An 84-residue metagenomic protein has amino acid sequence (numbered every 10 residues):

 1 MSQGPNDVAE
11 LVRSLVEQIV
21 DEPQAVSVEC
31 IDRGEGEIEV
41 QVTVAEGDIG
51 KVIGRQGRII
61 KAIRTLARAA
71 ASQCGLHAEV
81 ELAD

Functional and structural regions predicted by a protein language model:
M1-I49, A62-D84: RNA-contacting regions in translation and RNA-metabolism proteins, encompassing KH/S1 modules where present
